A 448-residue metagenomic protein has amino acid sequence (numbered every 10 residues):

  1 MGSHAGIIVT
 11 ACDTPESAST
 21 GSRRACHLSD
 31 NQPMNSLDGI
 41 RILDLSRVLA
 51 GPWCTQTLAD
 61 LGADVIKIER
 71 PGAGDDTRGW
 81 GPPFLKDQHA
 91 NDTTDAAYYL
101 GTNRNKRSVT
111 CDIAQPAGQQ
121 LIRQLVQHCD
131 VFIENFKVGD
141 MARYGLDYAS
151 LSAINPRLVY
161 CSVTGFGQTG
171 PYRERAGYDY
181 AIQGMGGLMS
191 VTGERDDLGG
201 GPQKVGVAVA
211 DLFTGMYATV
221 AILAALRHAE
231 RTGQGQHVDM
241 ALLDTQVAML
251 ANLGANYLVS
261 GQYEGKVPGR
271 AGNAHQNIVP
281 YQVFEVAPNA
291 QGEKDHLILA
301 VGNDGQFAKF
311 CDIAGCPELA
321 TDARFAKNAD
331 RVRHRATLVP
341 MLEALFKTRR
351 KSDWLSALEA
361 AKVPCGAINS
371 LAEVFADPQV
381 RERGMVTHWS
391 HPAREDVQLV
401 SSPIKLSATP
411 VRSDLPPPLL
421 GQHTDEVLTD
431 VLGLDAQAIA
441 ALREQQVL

Functional and structural regions predicted by a protein language model:
A5, D13-T14, A18: Short hydrophobic alpha-helical segments enriched in small aliphatic residues
R23-R24, R349: Basic polycationic patches enriched in arginine
H27-A221, A225-R231, H237, L419 (+1 more regions): N-terminal helix-loop segment corresponding to the beta1-alpha1 unit of nucleotide/adenylate-binding folds
N31-R41, G269, A274, E285 (+2 more regions): Terminal low-complexity tails and localization/encapsulation signals of metabolic enzymes
D196, G215-Q236, A248-Q262, C311-P317: Oxidoreductase and adenylate-handling cofactor-binding alpha/beta cores
P202-F213, G235-H237, P268-H275, V279-Y281 (+3 more regions): A short glycine-threonine-serine/GTX helix/turn-capping micro-motif
P280-A361, C365: Aromatic-enriched alpha-helical interface/lid elements that frame and gate functional surfaces
